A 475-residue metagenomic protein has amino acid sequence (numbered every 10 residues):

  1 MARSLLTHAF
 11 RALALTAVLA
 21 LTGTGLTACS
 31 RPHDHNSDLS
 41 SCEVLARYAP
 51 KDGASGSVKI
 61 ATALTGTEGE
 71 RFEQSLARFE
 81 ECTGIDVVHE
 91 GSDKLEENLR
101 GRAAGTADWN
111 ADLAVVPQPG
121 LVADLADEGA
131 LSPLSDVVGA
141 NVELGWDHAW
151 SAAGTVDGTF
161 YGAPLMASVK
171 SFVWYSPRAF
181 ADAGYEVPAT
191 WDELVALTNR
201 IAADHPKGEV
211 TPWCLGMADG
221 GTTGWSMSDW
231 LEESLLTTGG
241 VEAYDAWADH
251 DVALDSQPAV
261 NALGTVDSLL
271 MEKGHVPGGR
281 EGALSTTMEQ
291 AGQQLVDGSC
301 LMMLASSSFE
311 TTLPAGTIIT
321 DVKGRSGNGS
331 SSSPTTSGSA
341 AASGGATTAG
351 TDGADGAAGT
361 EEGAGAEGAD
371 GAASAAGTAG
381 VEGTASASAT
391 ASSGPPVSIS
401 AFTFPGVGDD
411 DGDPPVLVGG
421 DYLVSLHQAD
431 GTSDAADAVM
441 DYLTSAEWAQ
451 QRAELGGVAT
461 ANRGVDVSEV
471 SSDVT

Functional and structural regions predicted by a protein language model:
A2-T7, A12-V18, T22-A123, S333-T335 (+3 more regions): Conserved N-terminal structural module of periplasmic/extracytoplasmic solute-binding proteins
E43-D52, P119-S171, A401: Hinge/lid segment of periplasmic solute-binding proteins
P50-K51, S135-W146, M217-G221, T237-A262 (+5 more regions): Short, solvent-exposed loop/beta-turn-alpha elements that line the ligand-binding surface or hinge of extracytoplasmic
R78-W146, R178-A189, Q293, M302 (+1 more regions): Extracytoplasmic "Venus flytrap"/periplasmic binding protein-like
G101-A104, N110-D112, E143-R178, T211 (+1 more regions): A structural signal for short loop-to-beta-strand junctions that line the ligand-binding cleft of periplasmic/secreted
A123-G129, W150-D192, G216-W247, L417-L426: Periplasmic solute-binding protein
T198, A248-A283: Glycine-centered hinge/linker elements that transmit conformational signals in sensory and ligand-binding systems
T317-V458: Extracytoplasmic/periplasmic substrate-recognition and gating elements
